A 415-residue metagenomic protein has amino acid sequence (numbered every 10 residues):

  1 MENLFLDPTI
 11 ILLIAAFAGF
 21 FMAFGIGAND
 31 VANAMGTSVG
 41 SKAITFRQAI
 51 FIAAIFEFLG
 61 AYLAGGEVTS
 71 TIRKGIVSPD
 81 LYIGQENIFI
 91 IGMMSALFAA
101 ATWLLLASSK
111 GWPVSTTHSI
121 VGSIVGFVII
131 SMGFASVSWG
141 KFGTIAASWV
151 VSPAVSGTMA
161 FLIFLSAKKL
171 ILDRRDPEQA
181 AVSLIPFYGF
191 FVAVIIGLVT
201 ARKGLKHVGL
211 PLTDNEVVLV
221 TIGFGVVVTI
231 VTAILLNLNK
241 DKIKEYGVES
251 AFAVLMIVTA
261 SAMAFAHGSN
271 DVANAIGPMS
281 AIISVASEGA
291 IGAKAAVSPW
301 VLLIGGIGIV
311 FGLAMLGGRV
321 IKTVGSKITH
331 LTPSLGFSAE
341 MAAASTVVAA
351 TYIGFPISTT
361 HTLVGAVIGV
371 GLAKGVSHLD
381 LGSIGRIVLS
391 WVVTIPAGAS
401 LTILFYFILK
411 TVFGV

Functional and structural regions predicted by a protein language model:
M1-V415: Alpha-helical transmembrane segments and immediately membrane-proximal extracytoplasmic
